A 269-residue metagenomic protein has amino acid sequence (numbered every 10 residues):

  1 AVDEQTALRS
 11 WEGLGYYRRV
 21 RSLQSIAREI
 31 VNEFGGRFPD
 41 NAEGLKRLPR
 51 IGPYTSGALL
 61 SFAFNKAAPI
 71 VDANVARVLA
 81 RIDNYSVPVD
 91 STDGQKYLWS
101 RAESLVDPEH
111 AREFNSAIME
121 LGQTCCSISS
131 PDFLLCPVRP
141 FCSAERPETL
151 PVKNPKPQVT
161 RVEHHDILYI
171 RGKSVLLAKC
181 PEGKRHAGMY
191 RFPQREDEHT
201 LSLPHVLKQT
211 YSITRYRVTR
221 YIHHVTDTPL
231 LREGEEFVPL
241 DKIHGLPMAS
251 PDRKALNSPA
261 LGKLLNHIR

Functional and structural regions predicted by a protein language model:
A1-D132, V138-F141, R146-P147, V159-R161 (+1 more regions): Catalytic cores of DNA base-excision repair glycosylases
Q123-R269: Intrinsically disordered, low-complexity, charged terminal extensions of DNA damage-control enzymes
